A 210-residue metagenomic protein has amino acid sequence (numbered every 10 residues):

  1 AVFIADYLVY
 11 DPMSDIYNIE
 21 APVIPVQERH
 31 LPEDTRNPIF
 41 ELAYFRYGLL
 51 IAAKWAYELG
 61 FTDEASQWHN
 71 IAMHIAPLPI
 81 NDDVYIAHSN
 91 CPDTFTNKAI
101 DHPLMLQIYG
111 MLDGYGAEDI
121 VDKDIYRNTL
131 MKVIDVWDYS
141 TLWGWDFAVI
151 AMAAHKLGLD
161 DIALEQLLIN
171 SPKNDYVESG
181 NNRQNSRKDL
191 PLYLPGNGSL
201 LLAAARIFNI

Functional and structural regions predicted by a protein language model:
V2-E58: Acidic/histidine-rich catalytic neighborhood
I39-N209: Active-site core of glycosidic bond-cleaving carbohydrate-active enzymes
